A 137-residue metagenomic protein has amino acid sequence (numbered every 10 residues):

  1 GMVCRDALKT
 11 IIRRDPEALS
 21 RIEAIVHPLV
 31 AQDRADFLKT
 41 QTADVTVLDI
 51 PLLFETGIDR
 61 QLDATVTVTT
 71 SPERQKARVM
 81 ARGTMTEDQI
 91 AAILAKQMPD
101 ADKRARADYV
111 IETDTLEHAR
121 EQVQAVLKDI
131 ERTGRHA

Functional and structural regions predicted by a protein language model:
G1-V45: ATP-dependent small-molecule kinase phosphotransfer cores that center on conserved nucleotide phosphate-binding segments
V3, E17, L29, L53-F54 (+4 more regions): Short alpha-helical
R5-K9, L19, A31, V47 (+4 more regions): A general structural signal for well-ordered alpha-helical segments in protein cores
I11, I25, R78-V79, I93: Amphipathic alpha-helical segments that mediate coupling or scaffolding at interfaces
V30, R34, T42, R60-Q61 (+3 more regions): Small-molecule kinase domains that catalyze NTP-dependent phosphoryl transfer to phosphate-bearing small molecules
A31-T40, V45-R82: ATP-dependent NMP and nucleoside kinases share a basic, alpha-helical "lid"
